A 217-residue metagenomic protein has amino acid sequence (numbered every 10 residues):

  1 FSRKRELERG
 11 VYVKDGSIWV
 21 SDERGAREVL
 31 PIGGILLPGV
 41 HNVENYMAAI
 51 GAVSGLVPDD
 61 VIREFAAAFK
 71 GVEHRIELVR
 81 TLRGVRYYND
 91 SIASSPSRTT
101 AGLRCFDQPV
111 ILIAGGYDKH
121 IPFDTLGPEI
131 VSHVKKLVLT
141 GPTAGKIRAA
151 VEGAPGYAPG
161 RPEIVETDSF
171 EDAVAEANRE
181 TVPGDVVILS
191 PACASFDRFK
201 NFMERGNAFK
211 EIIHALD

Functional and structural regions predicted by a protein language model:
F1-I32, A68, V72-R75, V79 (+1 more regions): Extended acidic/charged loop-beta regions that coordinate divalent cations and stabilize anionic phosphate/carboxylate
E6-R9, H120-I121, A144-A149: Short, charged/polar "capping" segments at the starts of alpha-helices and the immediately preceding loops
Y12, R179, D197, A208-D217: Phosphate-binding loop of NTP-binding sites
L30-V134: Nucleotide phosphate-binding/pyrophosphate-handling subdomain across enzymes that bind or process nucleotide phosphates
T125-G184: C-terminal helical cap/extension that packs against the catalytic core of soluble nucleotide-cofactor enzymes
I188-A192: Short beta-strands and strand-loop turn motifs
F199-F202: Short, solvent-exposed loop/turn segments at secondary-structure boundaries
